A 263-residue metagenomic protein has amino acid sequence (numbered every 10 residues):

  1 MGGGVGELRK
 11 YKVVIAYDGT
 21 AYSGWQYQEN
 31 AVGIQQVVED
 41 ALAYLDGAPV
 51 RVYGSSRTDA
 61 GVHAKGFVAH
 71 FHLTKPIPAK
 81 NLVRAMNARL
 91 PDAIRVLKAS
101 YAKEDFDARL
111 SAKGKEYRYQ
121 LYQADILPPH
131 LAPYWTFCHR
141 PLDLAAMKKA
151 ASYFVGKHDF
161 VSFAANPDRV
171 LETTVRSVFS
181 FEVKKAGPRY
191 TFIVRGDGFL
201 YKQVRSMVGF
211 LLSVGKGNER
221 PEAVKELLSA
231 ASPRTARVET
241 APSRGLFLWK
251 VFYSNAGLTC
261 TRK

Functional and structural regions predicted by a protein language model:
G2-K263: Structured-RNA-binding interfaces characteristic of tRNA pseudouridine synthases
